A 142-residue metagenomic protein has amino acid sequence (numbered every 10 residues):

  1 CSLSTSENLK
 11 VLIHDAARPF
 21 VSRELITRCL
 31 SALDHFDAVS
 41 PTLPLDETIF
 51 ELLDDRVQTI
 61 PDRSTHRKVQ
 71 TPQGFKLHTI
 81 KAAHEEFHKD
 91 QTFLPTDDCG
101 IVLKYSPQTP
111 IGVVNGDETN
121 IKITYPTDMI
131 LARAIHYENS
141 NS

Functional and structural regions predicted by a protein language model:
C1-K10: Active-site nucleotide-sugar/metal-binding loop of Leloir-type enzymes
S2, E86, K104-Y105, I135-E138: Active-site catalytic microenvironments for nucleophilic, acid-base chemistry
E7, F20-V114: Conserved core of the sugar-phosphate nucleotidyltransferase
P44-E47, E118-T119, T127: Glycine-rich beta-alpha junction loops
N120-S142: Hydrophobic helical membrane-anchoring modules
